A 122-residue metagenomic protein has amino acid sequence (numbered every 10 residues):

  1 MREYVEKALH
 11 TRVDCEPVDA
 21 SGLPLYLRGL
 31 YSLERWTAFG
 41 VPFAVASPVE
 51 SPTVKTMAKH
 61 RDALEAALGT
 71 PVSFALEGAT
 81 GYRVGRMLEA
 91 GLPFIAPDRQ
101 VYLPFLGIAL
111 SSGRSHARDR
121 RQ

Functional and structural regions predicted by a protein language model:
M1-L92: DNA-contacting interfaces and partner/effector-binding or oligomerization modules in DNA-centric proteins
G91-L103: Charged, structured surface patches that assemble and position nucleic-acid processing machinery
L103-A109: Short, charged, surface-exposed secondary-structure boundary motifs
S112-S115: N-terminal intrinsically disordered, cationic/polar leader segments that include organellar targeting peptides
R118-Q122: Alpha-helical interaction elements
